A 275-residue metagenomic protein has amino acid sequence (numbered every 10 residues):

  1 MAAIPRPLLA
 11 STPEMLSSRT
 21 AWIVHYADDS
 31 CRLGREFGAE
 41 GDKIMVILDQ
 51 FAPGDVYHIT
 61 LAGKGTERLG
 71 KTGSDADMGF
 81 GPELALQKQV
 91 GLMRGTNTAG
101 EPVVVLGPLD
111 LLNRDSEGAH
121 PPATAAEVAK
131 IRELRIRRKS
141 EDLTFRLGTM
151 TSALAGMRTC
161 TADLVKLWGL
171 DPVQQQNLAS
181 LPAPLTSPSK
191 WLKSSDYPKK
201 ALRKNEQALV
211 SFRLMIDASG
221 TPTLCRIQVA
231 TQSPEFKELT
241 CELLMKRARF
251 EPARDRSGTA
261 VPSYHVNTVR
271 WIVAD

Functional and structural regions predicted by a protein language model:
M1-A3: Bacterial N-terminal signal peptides
P7-P122, E133-L192, S211, T221 (+2 more regions): A generic "folded-domain core" signal
A126-V128: Accessory beta-strand-rich segments of carbohydrate-active enzymes
Q176-M215, E238-D275: Short proline/glycine- and basic residue-enriched helix-capping loop/turn segments at helix->loop/beta transitions
K199-K200, V229-E235: A short acidic/small-residue loop/turn micro-motif
I216-P222: Short, glycine-anchored, charge-dense loop/turn motifs used at functional sites
S219, A230-Q232, I272-A274: Short coil/turn motifs at secondary-structure junctions
